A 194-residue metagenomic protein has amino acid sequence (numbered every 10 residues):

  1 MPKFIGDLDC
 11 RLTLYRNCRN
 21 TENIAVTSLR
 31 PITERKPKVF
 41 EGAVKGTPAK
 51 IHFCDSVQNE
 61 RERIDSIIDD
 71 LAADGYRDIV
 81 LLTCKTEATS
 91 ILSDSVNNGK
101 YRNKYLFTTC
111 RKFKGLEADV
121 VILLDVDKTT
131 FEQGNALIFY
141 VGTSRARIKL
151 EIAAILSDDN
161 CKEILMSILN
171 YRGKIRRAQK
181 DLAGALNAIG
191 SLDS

Functional and structural regions predicted by a protein language model:
M1-D193: Conserved helicase motor core of SF1/SF2 NTP-dependent helicases
